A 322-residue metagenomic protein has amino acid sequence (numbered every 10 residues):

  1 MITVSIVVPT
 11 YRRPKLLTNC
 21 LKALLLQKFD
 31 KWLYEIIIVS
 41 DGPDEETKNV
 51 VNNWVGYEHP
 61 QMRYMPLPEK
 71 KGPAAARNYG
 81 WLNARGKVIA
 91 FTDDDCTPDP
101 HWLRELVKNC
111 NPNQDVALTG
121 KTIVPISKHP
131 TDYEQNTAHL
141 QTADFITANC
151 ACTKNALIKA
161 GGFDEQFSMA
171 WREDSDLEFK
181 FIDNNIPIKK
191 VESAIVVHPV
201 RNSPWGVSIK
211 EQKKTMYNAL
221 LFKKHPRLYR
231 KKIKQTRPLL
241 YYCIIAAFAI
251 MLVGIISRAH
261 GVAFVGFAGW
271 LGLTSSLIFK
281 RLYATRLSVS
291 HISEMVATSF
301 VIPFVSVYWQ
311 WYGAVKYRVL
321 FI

Functional and structural regions predicted by a protein language model:
M1-L26: N-proximal low-complexity "stem/linker" segments adjacent to membrane-targeting elements
I2-S5, E35, D176: Cell-envelope/extracellular polymer assembly enzymes that use nucleotide-activated donors
K22-P66: Acidic donor-binding segment of Leloir-type glycosyltransferases
L67-A84, D144-A148: Glycine-rich, basic loop-to-helix element that forms the pyrophosphate-binding segment of sugar-nucleotide handling
I89: Short aromatic/hydrophobic "clamp" motif used to bind/position activated sugar donors
T97-P130, P199: Conserved donor NDP-sugar-binding/catalytic core segment of glycosyltransferases
D164, M169, S175-R230: Catalytic donor/gating beta->alpha subdomain of glycosyltransferases that bind UDP-sugars
C243-G313, Y317: Membrane-embedded multi-pass helical conduit in multi-pass membrane proteins, especially envelope-biosynthetic
